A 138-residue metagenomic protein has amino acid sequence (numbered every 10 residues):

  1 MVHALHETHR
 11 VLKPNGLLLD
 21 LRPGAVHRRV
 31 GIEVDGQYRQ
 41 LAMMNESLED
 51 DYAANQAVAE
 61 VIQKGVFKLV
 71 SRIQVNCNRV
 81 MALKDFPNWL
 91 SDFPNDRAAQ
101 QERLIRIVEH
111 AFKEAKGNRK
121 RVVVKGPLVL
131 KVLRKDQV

Functional and structural regions predicted by a protein language model:
M1, V26-H27, R79: Alpha-helix N-cap/loop-to-helix initiation residues
V2-L17: A short glycine-rich, Lys/Arg-flanked "PGG" loop and its adjoining helix->strand segment in the class I
T8, Q37-Q40, N88-D92: Short, low-complexity, polar/charged sequence segments that are solvent-exposed and flexible
L12, A42-S47, F93-A99: Glycine-rich loops and low-complexity Gly/Arg-rich segments that provide flexible linkers or classic glycine-based
L17-E49: Conserved class I S-adenosyl-L-methionine
L48-V66: Short alpha-helix
G65-V138: Conserved Class I S-adenosyl-L-methionine
